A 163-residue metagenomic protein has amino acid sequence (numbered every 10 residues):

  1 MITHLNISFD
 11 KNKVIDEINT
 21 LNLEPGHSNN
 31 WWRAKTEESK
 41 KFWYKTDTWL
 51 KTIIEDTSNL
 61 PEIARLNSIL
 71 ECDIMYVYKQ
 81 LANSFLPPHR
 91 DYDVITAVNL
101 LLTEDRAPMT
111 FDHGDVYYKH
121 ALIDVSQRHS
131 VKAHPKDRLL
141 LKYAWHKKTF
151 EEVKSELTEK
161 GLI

Functional and structural regions predicted by a protein language model:
M1-L70: Non-heme Fe(II)/2-oxoglutarate
I7-F9, L102, Y143-K147: Short beta-strand-to-loop capping motifs
W31, N99-E104, K147-K148: Glycine-rich loops and low-complexity Gly/Arg-rich segments that provide flexible linkers or classic glycine-based
I63-Q127, R138-L139: Catalytic core of non-heme Fe(II) oxygenases with the double-stranded beta-helix
S84-P88, H129-K132, T149-V153: Short catalytic/ligand-binding loop motif for oxyanion handling, primarily in non-cytosolic enzymes, centered on
P108-D112, K132-P135, E156-G161: Low-complexity, flexible helical/coil segments
Q127-K142, H146-K148: Ligand-binding loop in jelly-roll beta-barrel domains
W145-I163: Active-site or metal-binding loop neighborhoods of secreted/extracellular toxin and effector enzymes
